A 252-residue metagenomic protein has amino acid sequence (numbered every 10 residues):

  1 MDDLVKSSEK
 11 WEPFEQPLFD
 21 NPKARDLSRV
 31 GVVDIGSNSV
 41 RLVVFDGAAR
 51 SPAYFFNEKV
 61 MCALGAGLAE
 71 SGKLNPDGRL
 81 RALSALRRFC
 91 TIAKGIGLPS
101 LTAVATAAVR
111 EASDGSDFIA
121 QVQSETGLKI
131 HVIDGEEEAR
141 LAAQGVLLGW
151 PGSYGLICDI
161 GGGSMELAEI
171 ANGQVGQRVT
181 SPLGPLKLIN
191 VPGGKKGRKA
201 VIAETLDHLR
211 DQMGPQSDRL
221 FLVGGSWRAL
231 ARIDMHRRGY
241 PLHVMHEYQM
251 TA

Functional and structural regions predicted by a protein language model:
M1-R29, V33: Non-catalytic pre-domain segments flanking phosphatase-related domains
R25-L27, S37, G162, P215: A generic fold-level signal
L27-V30, V44-G47, C62-A63, G67-L98 (+3 more regions): Helical "lid/coupling" subdomains associated with nucleotide-phosphate turnover
V33-S39, C158-S164, V223-S226: A short acidic Gly-Thr/Ser loop motif
S51-A63: N-terminal glycine-rich anion-binding loops that anchor highly charged ligand groups
A103: Dinucleotide-binding Rossmann-like beta1-alpha1 core, especially the glycine-rich loop that anchors the ADP
